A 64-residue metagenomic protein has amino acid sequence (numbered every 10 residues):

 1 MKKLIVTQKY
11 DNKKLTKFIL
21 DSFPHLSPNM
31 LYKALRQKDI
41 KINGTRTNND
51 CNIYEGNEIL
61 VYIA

Functional and structural regions predicted by a protein language model:
M1-A64: S4-like RNA-binding module at protein N-termini
